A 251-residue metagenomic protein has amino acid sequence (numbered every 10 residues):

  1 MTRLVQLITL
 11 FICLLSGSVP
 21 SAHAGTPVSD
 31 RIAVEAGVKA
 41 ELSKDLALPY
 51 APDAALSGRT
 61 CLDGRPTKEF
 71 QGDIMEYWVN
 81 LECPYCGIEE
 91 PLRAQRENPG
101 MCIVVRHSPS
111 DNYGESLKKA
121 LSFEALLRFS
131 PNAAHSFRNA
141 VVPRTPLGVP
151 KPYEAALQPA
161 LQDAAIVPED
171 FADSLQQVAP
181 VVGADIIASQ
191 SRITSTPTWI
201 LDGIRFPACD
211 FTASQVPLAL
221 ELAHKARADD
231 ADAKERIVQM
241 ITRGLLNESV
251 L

Functional and structural regions predicted by a protein language model:
T2-C61, D232-L251: N-terminal targeting signals for export/organelle localization
F11, R59, L81-P84, G100 (+1 more regions): Secreted/extracellular small peptides and ectodomain modules produced from precursors
G25, S29-A33, P159-L251: C-terminal cap of thioredoxin/glutaredoxin-like
A55-D73: A short beta-strand-turn-helix
E69-F70, R96-N98, E115, Q190-T194: Extracellular/periplasmic catalytic domains that process cell-envelope and extracellular macromolecules
E76, P84-Q162, A231-L246: Structural alpha/beta surface segment adjacent to cysteine/selenocysteine redox centers across thiol/disulfide enzymes
V79-E82, S195: Short pre-active-site segment immediately N-terminal to redox-active cysteine/selenocysteine motifs in thiol-based
